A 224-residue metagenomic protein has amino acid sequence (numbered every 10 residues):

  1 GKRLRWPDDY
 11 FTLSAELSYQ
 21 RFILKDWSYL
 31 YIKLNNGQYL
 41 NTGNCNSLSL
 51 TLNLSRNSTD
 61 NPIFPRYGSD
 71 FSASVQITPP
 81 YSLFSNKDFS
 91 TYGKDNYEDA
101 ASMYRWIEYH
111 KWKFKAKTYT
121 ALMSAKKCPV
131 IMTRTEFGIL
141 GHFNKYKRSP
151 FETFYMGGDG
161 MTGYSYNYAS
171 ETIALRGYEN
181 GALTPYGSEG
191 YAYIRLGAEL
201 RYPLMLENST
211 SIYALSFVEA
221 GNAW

Functional and structural regions predicted by a protein language model:
G1-L40: Transmembrane beta-barrel wall of Gram-negative outer-membrane proteins
L4-F11, M123-I131, E207-S209: Secondary-structure transition into beta-strands, especially the periplasmic turns and strand N-termini that construct
K25-L204, S216-F217, W224: C-terminal outer-membrane beta-barrel translocator/porin domains of Gram-negative envelope proteins and their
